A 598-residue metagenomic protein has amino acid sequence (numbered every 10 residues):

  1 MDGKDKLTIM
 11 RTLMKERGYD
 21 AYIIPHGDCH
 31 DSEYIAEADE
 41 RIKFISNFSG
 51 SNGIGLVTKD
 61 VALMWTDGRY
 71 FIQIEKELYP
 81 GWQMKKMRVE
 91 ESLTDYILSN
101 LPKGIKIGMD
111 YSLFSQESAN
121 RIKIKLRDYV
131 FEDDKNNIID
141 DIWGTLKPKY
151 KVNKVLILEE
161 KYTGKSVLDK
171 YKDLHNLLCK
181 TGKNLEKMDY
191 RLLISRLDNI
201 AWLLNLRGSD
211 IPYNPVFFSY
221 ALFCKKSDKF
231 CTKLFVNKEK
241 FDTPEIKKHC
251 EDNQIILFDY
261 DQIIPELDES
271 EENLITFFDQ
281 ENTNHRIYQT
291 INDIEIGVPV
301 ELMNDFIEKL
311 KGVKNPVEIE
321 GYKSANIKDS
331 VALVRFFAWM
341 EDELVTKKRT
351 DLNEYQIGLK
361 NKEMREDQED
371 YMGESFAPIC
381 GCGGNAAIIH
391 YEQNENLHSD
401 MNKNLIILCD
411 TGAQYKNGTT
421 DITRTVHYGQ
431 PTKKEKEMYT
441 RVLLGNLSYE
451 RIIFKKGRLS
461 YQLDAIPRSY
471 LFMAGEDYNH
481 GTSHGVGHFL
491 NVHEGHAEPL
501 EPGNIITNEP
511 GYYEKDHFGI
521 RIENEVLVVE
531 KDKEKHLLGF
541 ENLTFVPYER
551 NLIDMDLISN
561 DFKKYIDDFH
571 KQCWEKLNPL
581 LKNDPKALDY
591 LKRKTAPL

Functional and structural regions predicted by a protein language model:
M1-L598: Active-site neighborhoods and metal-handling regions in enzymes and metal-associated proteins
